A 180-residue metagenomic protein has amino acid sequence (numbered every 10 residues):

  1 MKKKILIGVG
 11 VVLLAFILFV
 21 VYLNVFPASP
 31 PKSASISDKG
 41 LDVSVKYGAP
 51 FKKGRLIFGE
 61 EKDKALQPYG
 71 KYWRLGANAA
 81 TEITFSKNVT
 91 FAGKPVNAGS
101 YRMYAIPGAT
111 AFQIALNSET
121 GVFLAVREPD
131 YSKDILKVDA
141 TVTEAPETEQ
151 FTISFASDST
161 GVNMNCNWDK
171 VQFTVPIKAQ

Functional and structural regions predicted by a protein language model:
M1-K4: Positively charged n-region of N-terminal signal peptides that target proteins for export
I7-Y22: Hydrophobic membrane-insertion alpha-helices, especially the h-region of bacterial N-terminal signal peptides
L18, V25, V45-A98, Y104-Q180: Extended, well-structured beta-strand/loop surface patches that form recognition or cofactor-anchoring regions within
F19-S35: Aromatic-capped interface at the extracytoplasmic side of an N-terminal signal-anchor transmembrane helix
S33-P50: Short extracytoplasmic/periplasmic juxtamembrane "stem" segments immediately C-terminal to an N-terminal membrane anchor
